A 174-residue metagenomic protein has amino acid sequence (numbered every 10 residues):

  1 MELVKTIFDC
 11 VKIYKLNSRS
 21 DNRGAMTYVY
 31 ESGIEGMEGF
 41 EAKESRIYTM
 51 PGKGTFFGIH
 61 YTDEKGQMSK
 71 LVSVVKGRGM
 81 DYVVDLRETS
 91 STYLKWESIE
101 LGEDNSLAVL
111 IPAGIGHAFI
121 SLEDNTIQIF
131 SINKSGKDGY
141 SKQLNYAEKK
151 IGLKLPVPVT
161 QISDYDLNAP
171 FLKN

Functional and structural regions predicted by a protein language model:
M1-D104, N125, I132-N174: Non-catalytic, conserved peripheral segments adjacent to functional cores
L101-D124: Conserved metal-binding segment of the jelly-roll/cupin
